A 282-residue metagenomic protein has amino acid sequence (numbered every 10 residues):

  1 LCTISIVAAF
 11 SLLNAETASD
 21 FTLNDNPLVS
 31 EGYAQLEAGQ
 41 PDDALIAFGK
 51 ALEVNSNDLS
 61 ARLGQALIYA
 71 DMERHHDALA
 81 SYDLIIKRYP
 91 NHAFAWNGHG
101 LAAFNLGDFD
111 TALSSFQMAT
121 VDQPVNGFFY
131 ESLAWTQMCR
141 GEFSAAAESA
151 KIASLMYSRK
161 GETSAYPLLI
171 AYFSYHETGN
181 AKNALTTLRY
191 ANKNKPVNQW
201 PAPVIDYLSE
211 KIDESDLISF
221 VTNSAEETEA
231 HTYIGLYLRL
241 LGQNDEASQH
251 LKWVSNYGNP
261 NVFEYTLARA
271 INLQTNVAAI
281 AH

Functional and structural regions predicted by a protein language model:
L23-V54, G64-D71, A230-Y237, L241: Alpha-helical segment of the N-proximal tetratricopeptide repeat
Y33, L67, L101, W135 (+3 more regions): Residue-level recognition of tetratricopeptide repeat
E37-A38, D71-M72, N105-L106, C139-R140 (+5 more regions): Register position in tetratricopeptide repeats
V54, R88-Y89, D122, M156-K160 (+3 more regions): Structural marker of alpha-solenoid helical repeat scaffolds
